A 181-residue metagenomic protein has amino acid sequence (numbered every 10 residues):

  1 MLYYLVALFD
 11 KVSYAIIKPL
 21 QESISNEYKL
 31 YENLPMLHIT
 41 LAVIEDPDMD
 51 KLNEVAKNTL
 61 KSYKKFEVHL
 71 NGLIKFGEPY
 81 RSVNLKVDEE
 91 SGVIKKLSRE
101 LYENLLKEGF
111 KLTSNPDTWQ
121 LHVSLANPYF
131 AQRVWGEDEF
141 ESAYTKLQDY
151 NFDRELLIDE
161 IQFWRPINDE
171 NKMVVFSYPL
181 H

Functional and structural regions predicted by a protein language model:
M1-H69, E90-F152, D169-H181: Basic, often amphipathic N-terminal segments
L73-P79, L156-N171: Glycine-rich beta-strand-turn "strand-cap" elements at beta-sheet edges
R81-S82, L97: Short, conserved acidic/polar surface loops in the N-terminal third of protein domains
V83-E90: Short histidine-centered catalytic/ligand-binding loop motif
